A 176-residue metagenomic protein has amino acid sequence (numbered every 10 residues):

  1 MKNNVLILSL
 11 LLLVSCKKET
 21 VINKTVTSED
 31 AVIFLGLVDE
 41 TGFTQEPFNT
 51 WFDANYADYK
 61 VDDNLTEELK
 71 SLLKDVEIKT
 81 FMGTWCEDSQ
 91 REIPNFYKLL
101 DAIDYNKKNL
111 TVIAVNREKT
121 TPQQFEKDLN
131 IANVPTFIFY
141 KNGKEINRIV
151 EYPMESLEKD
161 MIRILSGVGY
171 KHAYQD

Functional and structural regions predicted by a protein language model:
M1-N4: Positively charged n-region of N-terminal signal peptides that target proteins for export
V14-S15: C-terminal motif of bacterial Sec signal peptides marking the signal peptidase cleavage site
T20-L73: N-terminal leader/targeting and pre-domain segments
K70-E77, N95-I113: Conserved helix-turn-beta segment immediately C-terminal to the redox Cys motif in thioredoxin-like folds
T80-G83, K107-T121: Thiol-based oxidoreductase modules, predominantly thioredoxin-like and allied folds used for disulfide exchange
T84-E92: Conserved redox-active cysteine motifs that mediate thiol-disulfide chemistry, especially di-cysteine Cys-X(1-2)-Cys
L129-Y140: Structural micro-motif
F139-A173: Non-catalytic, surface beta->alpha helical segment in thiol-disulfide oxidoreductase systems
